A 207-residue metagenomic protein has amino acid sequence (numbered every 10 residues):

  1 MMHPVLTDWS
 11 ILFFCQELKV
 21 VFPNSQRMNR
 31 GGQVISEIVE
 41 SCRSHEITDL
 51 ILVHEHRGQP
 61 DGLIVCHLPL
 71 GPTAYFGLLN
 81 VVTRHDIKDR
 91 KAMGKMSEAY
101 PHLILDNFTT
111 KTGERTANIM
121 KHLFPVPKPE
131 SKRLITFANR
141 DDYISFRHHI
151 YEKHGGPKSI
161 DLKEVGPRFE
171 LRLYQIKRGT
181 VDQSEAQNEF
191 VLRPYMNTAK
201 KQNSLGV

Functional and structural regions predicted by a protein language model:
M1-V207: Phospho-regulatory, Ser/Thr- and acidic-rich intrinsically disordered linkers and terminal tails that flank modular
